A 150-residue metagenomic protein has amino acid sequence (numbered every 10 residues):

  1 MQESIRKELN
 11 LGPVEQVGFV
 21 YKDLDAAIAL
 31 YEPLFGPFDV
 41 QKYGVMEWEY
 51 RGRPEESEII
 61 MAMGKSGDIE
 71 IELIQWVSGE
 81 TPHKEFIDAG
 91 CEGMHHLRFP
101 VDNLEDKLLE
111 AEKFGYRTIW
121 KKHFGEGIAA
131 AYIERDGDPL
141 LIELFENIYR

Functional and structural regions predicted by a protein language model:
M1-E8: Short acidic N-proximal helix/loop "leader" segments that mark the beginning of a domain or an inter-domain linker
L9, F19-G67, D106-D136: Core segments of cupin and vicinal oxygen chelate
V14-K22, A62-I69, F86-N103: Vicinal oxygen chelate
V14-Y21, Y31, I71-I74, M94 (+2 more regions): Short, structured motif recognition centered on aromatic/hydrophobic residues
W76-E80: Short, conserved turn/kink motifs that form compact alpha/beta structural patches or helix kinks used as
P82-K84: Zn2+-dependent peptidoglycan hydrolase active-site motif and core
I87-K113, R135-E143: Repeat-unit-sized solenoid/scaffold elements
F145-Y149: Short beta->alpha transition motifs characteristic of CBS
